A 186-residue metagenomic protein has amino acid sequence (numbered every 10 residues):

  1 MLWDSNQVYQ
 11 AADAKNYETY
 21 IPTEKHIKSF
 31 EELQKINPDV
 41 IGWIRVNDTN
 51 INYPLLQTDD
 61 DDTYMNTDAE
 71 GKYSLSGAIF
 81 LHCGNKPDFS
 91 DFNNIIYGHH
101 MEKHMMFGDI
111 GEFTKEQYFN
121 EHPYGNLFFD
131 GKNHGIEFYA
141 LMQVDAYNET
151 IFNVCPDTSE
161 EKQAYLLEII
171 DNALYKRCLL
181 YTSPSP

Functional and structural regions predicted by a protein language model:
M1-Y20: N-terminal membrane-targeting segments
P22-V40, Q57-N85, M105-Y124, A173-R177: N-terminal post-signal-peptidase region of extra-cytosolic proteins
F80-L81, N85-T150: Mid-length scaffold segments of soluble, non-membrane domains
L141-L180: An amphipathic alpha-helical core segment
Y181-P186: Conserved small/polar residues in nucleotide/adenosyl-binding loops
